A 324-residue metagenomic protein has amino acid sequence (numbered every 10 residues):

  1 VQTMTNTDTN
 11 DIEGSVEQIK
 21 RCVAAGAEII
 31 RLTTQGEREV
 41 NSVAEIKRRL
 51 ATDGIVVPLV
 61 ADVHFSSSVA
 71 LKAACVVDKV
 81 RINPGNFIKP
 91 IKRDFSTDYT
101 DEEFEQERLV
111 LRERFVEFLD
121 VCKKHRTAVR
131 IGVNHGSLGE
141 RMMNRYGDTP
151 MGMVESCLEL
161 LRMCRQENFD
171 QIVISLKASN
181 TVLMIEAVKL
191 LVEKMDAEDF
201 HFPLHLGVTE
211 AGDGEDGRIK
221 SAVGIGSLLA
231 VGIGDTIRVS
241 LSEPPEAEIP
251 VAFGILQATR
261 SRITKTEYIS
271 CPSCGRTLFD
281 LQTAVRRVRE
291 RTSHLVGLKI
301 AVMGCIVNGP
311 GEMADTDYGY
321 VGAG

Functional and structural regions predicted by a protein language model:
V1, D62, I131, I174 (+4 more regions): Conserved, mostly hydrophobic/aromatic
Q2-G14, V57-S66, R141-V154, E210-I219: Active-site mouth loops of central-metabolism enzymes
M4-N6, T33-E37, D62-S68, G85-F87 (+6 more regions): Active-site beta-loop-alpha junctions enriched in small/polar residues
N6, D11, V23-L50, P84-Q106 (+1 more regions): Glycine-rich, proline-tolerant flexible connector loops at the mouths of alpha/beta enzymes
G26, A51, A74-V80, V192-D196 (+3 more regions): Glycine-enriched alpha-helix->loop->beta-strand junction motifs that scaffold or abut catalytic
G26-R31, V76-D94, V231-P245, V321-G324: Glycine-rich phosphate-binding active-site loops on the catalytic face of alpha/beta enzymes
T34-V76: N-terminal active-site wall of soluble small-molecule enzyme domains
D98-F115, L119-D120, M143-V302: Catalytic alpha/beta core domains of metabolic enzymes, predominantly
